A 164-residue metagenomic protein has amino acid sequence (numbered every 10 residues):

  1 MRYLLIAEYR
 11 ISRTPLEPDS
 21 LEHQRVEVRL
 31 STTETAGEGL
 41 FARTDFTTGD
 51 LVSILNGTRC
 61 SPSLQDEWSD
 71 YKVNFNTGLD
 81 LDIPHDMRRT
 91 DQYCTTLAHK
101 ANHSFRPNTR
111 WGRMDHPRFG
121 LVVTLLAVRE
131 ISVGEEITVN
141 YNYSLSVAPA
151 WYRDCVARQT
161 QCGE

Functional and structural regions predicted by a protein language model:
Y3: Glycine-rich phosphate/ribose-binding loops and adjacent secondary-structure elements that form binding surfaces
I6-N108, R158-G163: Catalytic cores of histone-lysine modification enzymes
F105-E164: C-terminal SET catalytic tail plus cysteine-rich post-SET Zn-binding segment of SAM-dependent SET-domain
